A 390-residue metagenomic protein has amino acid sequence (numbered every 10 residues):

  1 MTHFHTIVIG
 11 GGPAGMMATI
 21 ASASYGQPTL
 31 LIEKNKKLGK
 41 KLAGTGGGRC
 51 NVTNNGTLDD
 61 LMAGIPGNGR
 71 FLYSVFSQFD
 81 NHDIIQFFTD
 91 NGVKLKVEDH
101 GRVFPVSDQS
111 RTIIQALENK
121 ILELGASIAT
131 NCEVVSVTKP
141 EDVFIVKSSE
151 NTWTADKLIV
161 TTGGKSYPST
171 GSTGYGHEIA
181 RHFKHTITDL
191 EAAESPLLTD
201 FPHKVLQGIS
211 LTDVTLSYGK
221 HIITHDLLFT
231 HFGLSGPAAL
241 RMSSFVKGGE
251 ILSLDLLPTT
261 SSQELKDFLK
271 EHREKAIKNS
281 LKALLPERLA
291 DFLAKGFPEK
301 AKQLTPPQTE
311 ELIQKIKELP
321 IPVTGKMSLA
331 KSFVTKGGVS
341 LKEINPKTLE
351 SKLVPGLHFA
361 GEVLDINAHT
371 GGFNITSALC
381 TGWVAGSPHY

Functional and structural regions predicted by a protein language model:
T2-A14: Beta1/beta-strand and adjacent pyrophosphate-binding region of the FAD-binding site in flavoprotein oxidoreductases
T2-F4, S148-K157, I223-T224: Core beta-strand elements of the Rossmann-like FAD/NAD(P) dinucleotide-binding domain in flavoenzyme oxidoreductases
I7, A23-G47: Glycine-rich FAD pyrophosphate-binding loop
I7-I9, I32, V134, W153-S169 (+3 more regions): Short hydrophobic core segments
K36-L38, A43-G44, V52, L58-D59 (+3 more regions): An anion/pyrophosphate-binding glycine-rich loop and adjacent beta-alpha core in soluble alpha-beta enzymes
R49-V97: Glycine-rich active-site loop/strand segments that organize a redox cofactor
A129-T130, D291-N367: A glycine-rich dinucleotide-binding beta-alpha-beta segment and adjacent secondary-structure elements that constitute
T130-V143: A conserved short coil-to-beta-strand element within the FAD-binding core of flavoproteins
